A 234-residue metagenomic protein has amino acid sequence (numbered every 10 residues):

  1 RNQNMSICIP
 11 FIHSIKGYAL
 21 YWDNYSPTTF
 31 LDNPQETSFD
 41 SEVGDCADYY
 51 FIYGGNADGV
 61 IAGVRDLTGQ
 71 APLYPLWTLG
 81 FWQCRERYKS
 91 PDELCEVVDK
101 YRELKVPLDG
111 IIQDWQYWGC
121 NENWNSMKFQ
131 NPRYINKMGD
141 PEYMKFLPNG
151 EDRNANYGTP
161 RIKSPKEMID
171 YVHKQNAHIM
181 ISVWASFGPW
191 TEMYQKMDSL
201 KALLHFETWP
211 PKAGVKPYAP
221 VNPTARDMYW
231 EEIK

Functional and structural regions predicted by a protein language model:
R1-T78, C84-R87, P91-E103: Catalytic and substrate-binding clefts that recognize carbohydrates or anionic sugar/phosphate headgroups
P72-K234: Aromatic-lined carbohydrate-binding/catalytic grooves of carbohydrate-active enzymes
